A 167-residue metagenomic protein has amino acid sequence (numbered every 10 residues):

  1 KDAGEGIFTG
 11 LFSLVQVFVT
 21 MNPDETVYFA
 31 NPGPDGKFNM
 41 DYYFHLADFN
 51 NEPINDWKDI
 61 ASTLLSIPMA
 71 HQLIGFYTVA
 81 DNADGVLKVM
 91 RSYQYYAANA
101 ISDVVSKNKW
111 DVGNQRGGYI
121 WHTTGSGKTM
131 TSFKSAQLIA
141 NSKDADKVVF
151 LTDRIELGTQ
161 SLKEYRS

Functional and structural regions predicted by a protein language model:
K1-K147, E156-S167: ATP-dependent helicase/translocase motor core
T152: Conserved residues at beta->alpha junctions
